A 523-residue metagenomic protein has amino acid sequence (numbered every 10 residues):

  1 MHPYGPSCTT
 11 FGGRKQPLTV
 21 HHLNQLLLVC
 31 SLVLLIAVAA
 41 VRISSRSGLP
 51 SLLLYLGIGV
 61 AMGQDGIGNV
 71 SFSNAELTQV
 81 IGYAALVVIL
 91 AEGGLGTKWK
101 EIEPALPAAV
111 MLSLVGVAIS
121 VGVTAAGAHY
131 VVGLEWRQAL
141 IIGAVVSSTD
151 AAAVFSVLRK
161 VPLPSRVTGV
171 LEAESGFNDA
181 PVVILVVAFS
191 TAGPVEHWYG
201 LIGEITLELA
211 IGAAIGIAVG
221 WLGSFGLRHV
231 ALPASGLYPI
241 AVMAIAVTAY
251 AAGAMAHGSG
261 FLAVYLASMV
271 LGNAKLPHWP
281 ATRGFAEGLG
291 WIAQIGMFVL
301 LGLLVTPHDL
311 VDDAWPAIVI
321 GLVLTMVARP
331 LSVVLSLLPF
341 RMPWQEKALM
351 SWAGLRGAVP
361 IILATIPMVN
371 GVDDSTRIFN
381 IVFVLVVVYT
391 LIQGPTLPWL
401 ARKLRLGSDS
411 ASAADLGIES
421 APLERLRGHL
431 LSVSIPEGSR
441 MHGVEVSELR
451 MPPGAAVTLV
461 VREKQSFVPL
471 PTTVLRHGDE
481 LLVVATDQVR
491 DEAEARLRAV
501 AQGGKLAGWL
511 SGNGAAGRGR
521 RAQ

Functional and structural regions predicted by a protein language model:
M1-Q16, L506-Q523: Actinobacteria-biased recognition of intrinsically disordered, low-complexity terminal regions
H2-S412, L423-R425: Transmembrane helical cores of multi-pass secondary ion antiporters/exchangers
L322, L363-T365, Y389, E437 (+3 more regions): Active-site proximal loops enriched in glycine and acidic residues that flank catalytic Cys/His/Asp and coordinate
F340, P367-M368, R405, L449-M451 (+2 more regions): Short, solvent-exposed amphipathic alpha-helical segments in soluble enzyme and RNA/protein-processing domains
D409-L430, G503-R521: Long, charged amphipathic helices and adjacent flexible linkers at domain junctions
V433-R440: A structural micro-motif recognizing beta-strand termini and the immediately following turn/loop segments
H442-Q488, A493: Cytosolic Rossmann-like ligand/nucleotide-binding regulatory domains
V483, Q488-R496, Q502-K505, S511-G512 (+1 more regions): Soluble N-terminal domains of membrane-associated systems
